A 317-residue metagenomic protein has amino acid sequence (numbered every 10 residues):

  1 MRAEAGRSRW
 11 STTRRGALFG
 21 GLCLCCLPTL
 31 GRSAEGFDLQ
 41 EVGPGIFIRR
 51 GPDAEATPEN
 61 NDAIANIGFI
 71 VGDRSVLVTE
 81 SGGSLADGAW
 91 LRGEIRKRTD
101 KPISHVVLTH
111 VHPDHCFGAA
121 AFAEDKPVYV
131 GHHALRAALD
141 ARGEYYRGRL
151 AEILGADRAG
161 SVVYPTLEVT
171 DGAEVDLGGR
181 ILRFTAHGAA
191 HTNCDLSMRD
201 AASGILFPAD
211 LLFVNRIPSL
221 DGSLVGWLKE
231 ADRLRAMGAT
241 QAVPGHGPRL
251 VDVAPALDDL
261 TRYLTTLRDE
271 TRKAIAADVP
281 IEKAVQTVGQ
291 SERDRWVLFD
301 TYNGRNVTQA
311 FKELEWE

Functional and structural regions predicted by a protein language model:
R2-C25: N-terminal secretory signal peptides and thylakoid transit peptides that target proteins across membranes
G16, T29-R50: C-terminal segment of N-terminal export signals and the immediately downstream linker at the start of the mature
E41-E94, L196-P208: Conserved beta-strand hairpin/beta-sheet module of binuclear metal-dependent hydrolase folds, prominently
T79-S81, H105-H110, V130-H132, F207-A209 (+1 more regions): Active-site neighborhood of phospho(di)ester-bond hydrolases with catalytic His/Asp-centered motifs
G93-E168, E174, N193, D269: Active-site HxH/HxHxD metal-binding segment of metal-dependent hydrolases
E168-D200: Core dinuclear metal-dependent hydrolase active-site scaffold
L228-V279, T287: Divalent-metal (often Zn2+) His-rich catalytic cores of metallo-beta-lactamase-fold enzymes
A276-E317: C-terminal regulatory/interaction regions
